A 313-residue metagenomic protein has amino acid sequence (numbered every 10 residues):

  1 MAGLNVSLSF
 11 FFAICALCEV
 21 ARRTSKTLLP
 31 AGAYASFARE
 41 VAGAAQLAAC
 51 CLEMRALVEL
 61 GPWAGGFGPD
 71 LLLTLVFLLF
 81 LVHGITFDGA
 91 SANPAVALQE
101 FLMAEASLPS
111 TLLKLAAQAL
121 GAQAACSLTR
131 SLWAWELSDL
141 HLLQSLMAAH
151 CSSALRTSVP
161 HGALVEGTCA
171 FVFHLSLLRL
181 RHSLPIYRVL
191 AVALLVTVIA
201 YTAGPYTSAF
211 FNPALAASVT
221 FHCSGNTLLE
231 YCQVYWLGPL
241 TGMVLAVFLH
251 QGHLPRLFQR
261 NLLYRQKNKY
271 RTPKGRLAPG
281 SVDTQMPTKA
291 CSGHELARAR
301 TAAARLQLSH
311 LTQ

Functional and structural regions predicted by a protein language model:
M1-Q313: Membrane-interface helix-loop junctions and terminal tails of multi-pass membrane proteins
